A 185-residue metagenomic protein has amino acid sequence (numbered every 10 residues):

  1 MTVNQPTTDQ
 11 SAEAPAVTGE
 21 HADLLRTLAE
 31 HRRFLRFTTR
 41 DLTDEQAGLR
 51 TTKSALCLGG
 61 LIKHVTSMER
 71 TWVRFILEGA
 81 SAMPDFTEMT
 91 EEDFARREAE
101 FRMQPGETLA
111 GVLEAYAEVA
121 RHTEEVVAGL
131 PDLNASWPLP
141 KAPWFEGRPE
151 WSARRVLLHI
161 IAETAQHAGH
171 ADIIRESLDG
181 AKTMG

Functional and structural regions predicted by a protein language model:
T2-P6, S11-E13, H21-R40, D44-R96 (+1 more regions): Short, contiguous alpha-helical
A95-P138, R154-I160: Acidic/histidine-rich alpha-helical segments that form the ligand environment of transition-metal centers
